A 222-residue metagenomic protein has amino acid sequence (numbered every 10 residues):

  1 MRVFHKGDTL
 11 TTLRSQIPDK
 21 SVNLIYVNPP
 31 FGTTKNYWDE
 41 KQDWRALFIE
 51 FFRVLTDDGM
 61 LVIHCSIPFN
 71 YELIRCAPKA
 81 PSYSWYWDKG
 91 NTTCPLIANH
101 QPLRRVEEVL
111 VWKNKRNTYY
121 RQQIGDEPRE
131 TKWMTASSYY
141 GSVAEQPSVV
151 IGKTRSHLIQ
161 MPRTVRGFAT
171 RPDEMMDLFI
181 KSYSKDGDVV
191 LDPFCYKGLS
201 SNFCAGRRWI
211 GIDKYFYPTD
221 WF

Functional and structural regions predicted by a protein language model:
M1-V3, D57-L61, D186-G187: Short active-site oxyanion
H5, R14-D19, L24-Y26, K35 (+1 more regions): Class I S-adenosyl-L-methionine
D8, A46, P68, R171-M175: Short, conserved clusters of charged catalytic residues that mark active-site and nucleotide-handling motifs
T9-M60: SAM-dependent methyltransferase catalytic-core segment centered on the flexible catalytic loop and adjoining short
L10, I67-N70, K197, F216: Alpha-helix N-cap/helix-start and coil->helix boundary motif
P29-P30, C65-I67, F194: Short strand-turn motif at the edge of the Rossmann-like AdoMet-binding core
E40-C94, E107-W112: Conserved Class I SAM-dependent methyltransferase catalytic core
